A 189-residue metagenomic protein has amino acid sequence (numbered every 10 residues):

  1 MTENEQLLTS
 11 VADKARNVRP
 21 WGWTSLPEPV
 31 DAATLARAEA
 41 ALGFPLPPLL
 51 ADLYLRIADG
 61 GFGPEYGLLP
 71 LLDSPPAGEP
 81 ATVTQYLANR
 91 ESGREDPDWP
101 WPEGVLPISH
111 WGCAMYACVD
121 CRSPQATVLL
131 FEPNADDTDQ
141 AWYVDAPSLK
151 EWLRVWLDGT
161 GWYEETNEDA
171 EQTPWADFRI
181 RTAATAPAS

Functional and structural regions predicted by a protein language model:
M1-M115, A170-E171, I180-S189: A surface-exposed partner-binding patch
L68, A81, N134-T138, D145-S148 (+1 more regions): Short, surface-exposed, polar/charged, turn-prone segments marking secondary-structure boundaries
A117-E151: Segments surrounding the PLD/"HKD" phosphodiesterase catalytic module and close analogs
A126, T138, E164, E171-W175 (+1 more regions): A ubiquitous, low-specificity "background" feature that marks scattered single residues across proteins without
Y143-F178: A short, charged
